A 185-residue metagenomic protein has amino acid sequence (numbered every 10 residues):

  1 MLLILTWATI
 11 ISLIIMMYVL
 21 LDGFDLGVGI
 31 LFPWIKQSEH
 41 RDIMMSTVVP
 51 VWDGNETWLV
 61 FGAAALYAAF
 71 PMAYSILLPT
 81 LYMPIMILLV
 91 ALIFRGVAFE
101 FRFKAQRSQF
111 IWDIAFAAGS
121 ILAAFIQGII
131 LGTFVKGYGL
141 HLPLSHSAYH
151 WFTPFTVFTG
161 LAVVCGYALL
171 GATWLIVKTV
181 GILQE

Functional and structural regions predicted by a protein language model:
M1-G54, V60-A63: N-terminal signal-anchor module of multipass membrane proteins
W7-Y18, I76-V90, A117-I121, Y149-G166: Alpha-helical transmembrane segments
L21-I30, I87-E100, C165-V177: Membrane-water interface of transmembrane alpha-helices
D22-G23, G54-A65, A124-I130, V164-Y167: The first (N-terminal) embedded transmembrane alpha-helix
L26-P50, Y67-S75, E100-I111, A172-E185: Juxtamembrane membrane-water interface segments of multi-pass membrane proteins, especially cytoplasmic-side
V51-S120, Y138-H141: Membrane-interface helix-loop-helix modules in multi-pass inner-membrane proteins
K104-E185: Long, contiguous internal "core" modules enriched in hydrophobic/ aromatic residues
